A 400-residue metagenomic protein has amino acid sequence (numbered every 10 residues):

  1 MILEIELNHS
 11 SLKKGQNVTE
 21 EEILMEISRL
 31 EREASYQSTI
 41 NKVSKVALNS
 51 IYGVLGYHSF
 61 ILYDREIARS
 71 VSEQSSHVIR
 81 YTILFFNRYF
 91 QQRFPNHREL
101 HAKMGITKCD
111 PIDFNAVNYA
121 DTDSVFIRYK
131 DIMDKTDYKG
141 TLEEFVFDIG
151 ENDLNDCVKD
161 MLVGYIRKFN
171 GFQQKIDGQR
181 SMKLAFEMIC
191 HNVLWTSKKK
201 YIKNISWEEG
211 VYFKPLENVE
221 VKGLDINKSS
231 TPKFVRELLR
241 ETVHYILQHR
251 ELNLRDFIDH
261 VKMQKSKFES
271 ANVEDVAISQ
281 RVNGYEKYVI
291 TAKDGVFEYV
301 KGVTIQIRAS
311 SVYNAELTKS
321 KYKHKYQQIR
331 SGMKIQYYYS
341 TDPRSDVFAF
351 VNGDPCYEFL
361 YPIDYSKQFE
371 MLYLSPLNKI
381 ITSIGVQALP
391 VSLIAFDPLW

Functional and structural regions predicted by a protein language model:
M1-A47, D64, S72-T122, Y129-W400: DNA-dependent DNA polymerase catalytic subunits
A47, I51-V54: Function-dense linear segments that define catalytic or interfacial modules in macromolecule-processing proteins
G56-S70: Gly-rich Lys/Arg/Thr-decorated short loops/hinges at beta-loop-alpha junctions or inter-strand turns that position
